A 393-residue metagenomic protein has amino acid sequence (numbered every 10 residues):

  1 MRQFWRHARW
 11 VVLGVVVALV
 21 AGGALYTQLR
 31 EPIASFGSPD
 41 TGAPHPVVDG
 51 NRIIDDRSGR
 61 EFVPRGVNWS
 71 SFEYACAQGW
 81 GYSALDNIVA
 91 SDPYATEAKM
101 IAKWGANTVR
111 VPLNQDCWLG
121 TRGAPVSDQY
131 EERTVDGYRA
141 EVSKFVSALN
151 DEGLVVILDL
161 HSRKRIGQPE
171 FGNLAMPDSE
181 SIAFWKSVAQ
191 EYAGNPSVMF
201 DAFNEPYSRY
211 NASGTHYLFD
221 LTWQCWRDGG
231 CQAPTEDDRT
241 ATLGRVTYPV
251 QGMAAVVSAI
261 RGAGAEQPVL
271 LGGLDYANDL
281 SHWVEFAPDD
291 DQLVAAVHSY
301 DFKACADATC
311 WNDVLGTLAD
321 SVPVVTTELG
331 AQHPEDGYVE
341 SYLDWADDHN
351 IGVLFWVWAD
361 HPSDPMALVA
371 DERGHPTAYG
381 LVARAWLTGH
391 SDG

Functional and structural regions predicted by a protein language model:
M1-R6, L154: Terminal targeting segments of Actinobacterial cell-envelope proteins
F4-W10, Y26-T108, P125-Q129, A385-H390: N-terminal carbohydrate-binding accessory modules
V11-A24: Hydrophobic membrane-insertion alpha-helices, especially the h-region of bacterial N-terminal signal peptides
H45-P46, G81-A90, G172-M199, F203-D360 (+1 more regions): Extracellular glycoside hydrolase catalytic/binding regions
A84-T108, L119, G123-A202, Y248-A259: An active-site-proximal structural segment forming one wall of the substrate-binding cleft that immediately precedes
P112: Mobile, glycine-rich extracellular loop/lid and propeptide segments that shape or gate substrate/ligand access
